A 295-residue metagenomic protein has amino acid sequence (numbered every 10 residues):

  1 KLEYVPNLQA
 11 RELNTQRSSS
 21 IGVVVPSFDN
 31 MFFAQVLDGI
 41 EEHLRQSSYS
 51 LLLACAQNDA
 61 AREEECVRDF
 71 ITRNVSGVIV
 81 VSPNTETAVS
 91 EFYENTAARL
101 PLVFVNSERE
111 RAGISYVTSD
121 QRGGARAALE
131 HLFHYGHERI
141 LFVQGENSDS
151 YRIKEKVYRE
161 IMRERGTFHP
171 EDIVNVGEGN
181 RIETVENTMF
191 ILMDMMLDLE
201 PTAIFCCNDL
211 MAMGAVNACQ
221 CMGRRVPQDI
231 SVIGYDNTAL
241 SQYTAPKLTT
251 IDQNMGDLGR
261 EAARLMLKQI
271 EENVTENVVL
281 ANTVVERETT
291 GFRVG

Functional and structural regions predicted by a protein language model:
L2-S76: Amphipathic helical "hinge" segments at domain boundaries
Q9, R62-V67, A88-E91, T184 (+1 more regions): Short acidic active-site motifs
V24, I79, A203-F205: Structural motif
E42-S47, R68-N74, A97-G295: Bacterial carbohydrate/catabolite-sensing allosteric modules
L52-A54, I79-V80, F142, T250-D252: Short catalytic-loop micro-motif centered on adjacent basic/acidic residues
Q57-A60, P83-T87, L210: Short beta->alpha connector loops
V81-S90, S107-I114: Acidic, Gly/Pro-rich loop/turn segments at junctions of secondary structure
A88-L100: Catalytic-core regions built around general acid/base machinery
